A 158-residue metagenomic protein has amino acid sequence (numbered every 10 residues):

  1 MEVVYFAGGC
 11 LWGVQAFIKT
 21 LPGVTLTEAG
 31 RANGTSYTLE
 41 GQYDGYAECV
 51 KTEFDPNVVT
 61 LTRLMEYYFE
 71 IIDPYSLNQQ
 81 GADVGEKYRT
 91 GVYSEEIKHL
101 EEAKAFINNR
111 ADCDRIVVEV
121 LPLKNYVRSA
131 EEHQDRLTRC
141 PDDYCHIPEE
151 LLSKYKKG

Functional and structural regions predicted by a protein language model:
M1-G158: Flexible coil/turn and secondary-structure edge motifs
